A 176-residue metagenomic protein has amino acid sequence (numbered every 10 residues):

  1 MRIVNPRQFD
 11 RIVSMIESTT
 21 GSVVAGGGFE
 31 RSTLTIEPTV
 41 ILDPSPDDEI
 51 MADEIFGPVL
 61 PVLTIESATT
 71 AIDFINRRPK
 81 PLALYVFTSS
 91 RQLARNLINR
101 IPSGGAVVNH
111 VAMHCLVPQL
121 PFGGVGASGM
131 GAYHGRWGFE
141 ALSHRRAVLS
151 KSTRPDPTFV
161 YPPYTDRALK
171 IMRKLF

Functional and structural regions predicted by a protein language model:
M1-V4, A127: A generic structural signal for short
I3-V13: Short beta-strand to alpha-helix junction loop
S14-T20: Helical element adjacent to the flavin cofactor pocket in flavoenzyme catalytic cores
G21-G28: Short secondary-structure junctions
R31-S32: Cytochrome P450 C-terminal beta-domain/meander region
T35-F176: Conserved C-terminal structural/oligomerization subdomain of aldehyde/semialdehyde dehydrogenase
